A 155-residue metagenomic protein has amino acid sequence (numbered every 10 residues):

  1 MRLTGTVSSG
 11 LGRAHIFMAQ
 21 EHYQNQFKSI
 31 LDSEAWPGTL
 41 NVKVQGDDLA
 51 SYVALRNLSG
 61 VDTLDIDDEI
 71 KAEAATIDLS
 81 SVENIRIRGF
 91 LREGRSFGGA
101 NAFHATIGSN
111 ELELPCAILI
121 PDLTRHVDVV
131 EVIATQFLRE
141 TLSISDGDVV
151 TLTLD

Functional and structural regions predicted by a protein language model:
M1-E131, D146-L152: Long, compositionally biased stretches
A134-E140: Short alpha-helix capping/helix-loop boundary micro-motifs
T141-S145: A short glycine-leucine-enriched loop at secondary-structure breakpoints that most characteristically corresponds
